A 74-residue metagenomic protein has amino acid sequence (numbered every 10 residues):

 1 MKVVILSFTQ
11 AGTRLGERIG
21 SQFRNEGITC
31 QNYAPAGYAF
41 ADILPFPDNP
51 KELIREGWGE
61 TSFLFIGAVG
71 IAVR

Functional and structural regions predicted by a protein language model:
M1-E52, E56: N-terminal, charge-rich interaction modules
L53-R74: Glycine/small-residue-rich interface belts in oligomeric ring/scaffold proteins and their assembly partners
